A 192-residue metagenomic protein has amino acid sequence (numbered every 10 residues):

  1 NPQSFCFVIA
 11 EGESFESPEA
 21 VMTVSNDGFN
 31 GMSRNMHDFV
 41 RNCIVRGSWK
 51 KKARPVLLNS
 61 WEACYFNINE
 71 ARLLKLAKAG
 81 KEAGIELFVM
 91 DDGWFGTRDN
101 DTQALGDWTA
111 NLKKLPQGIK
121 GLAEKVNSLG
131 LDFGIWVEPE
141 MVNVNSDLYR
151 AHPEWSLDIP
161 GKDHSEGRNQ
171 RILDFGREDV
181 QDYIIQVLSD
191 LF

Functional and structural regions predicted by a protein language model:
N1-F7, K114: Short alpha-helix capping/helix-loop boundary micro-motifs
F7-N26: Short Pro-Gly-centered flexible turn/kink motifs
G12, L58, F88, V126 (+2 more regions): Conserved, mostly hydrophobic/aromatic
S25-S48, V56, I85-D92, L115-E166: Glycine-rich, aromatic-flanked loop segments that form ligand/cofactor-binding clefts across common enzyme folds
A53-P55, E62-F66, P139-L191: Active-site-adjacent "subsite" loops/lids of carbohydrate-active enzymes
R72-F95: Catalytic domains of carbohydrate-active enzymes, especially glycoside hydrolases
L73-A77, I119-A123, L188-S189: Generic structural signal for well-ordered alpha-helices, preferentially at hydrophobic/aromatic core positions
T102-P116, W155-S156, L173: Glycine-rich tight-turn/loop motif centered on a GG-T
